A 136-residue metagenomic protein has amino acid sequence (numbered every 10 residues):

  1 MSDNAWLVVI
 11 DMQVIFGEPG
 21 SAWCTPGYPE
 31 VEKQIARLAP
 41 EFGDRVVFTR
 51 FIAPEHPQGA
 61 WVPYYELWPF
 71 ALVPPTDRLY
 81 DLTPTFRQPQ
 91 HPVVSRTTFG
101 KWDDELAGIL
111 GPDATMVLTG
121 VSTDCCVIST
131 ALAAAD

Functional and structural regions predicted by a protein language model:
M1-V93: Active-site acidic carboxylates
E18-P19, P57-G59, D103-E105, V127-T130: Short glycine-/acidic-enriched loop or helix-start segments at secondary-structure transitions that form or flank
C24, C125-C126: Generic recognition of cysteine residues
Q34-E41, I128-D136: Histidine-anchored nucleotide/phosphate-binding helix
T49, T123, T130: Ser/Thr-centric signal marking residues that sit in or immediately flank functional binding/regulatory motifs
T76-C125: Internal catalytic-core helix/loop-beta-alpha segment that presents or stabilizes conserved functional determinants
